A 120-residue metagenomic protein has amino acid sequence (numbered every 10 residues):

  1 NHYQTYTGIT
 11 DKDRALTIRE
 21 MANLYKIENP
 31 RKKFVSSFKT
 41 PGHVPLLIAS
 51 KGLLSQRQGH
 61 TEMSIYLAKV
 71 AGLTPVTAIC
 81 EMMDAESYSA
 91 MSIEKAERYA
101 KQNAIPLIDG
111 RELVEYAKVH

Functional and structural regions predicted by a protein language model:
N1-H120: Catalytic domains of riboflavin
